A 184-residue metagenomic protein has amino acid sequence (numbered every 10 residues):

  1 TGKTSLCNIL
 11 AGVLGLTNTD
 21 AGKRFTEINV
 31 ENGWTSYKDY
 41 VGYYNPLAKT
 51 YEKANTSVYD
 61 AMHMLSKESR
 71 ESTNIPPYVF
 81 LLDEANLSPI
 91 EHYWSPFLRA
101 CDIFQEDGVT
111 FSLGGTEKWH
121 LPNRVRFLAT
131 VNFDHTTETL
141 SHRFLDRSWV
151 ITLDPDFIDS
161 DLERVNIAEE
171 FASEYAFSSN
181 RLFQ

Functional and structural regions predicted by a protein language model:
T1-F177: AAA+ P-loop NTPase catalytic core and its hallmark functional loops
F183-Q184: Basic, amphipathic alpha-helical bundle interface domains used for macromolecular binding and assembly
